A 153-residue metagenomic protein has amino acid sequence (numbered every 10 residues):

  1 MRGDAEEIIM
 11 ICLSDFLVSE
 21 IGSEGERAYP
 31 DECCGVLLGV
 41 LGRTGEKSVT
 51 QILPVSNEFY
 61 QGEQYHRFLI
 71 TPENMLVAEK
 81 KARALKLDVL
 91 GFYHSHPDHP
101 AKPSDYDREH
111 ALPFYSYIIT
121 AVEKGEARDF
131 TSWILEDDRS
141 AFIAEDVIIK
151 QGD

Functional and structural regions predicted by a protein language model:
R2-V89, D98-D153: Conserved beta-strand-loop surface patch within small alpha/beta domains used for substrate/adaptor or ligand engagement
S95: Residue-level "edge-of-site" marker
